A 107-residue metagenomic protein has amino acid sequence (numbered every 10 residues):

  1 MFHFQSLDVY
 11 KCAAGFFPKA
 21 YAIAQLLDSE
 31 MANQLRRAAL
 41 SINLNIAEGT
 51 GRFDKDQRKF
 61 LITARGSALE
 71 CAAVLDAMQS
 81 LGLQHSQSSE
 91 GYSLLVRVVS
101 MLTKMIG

Functional and structural regions predicted by a protein language model:
M1-G107: Amphipathic alpha-helical assembly/interaction segments
